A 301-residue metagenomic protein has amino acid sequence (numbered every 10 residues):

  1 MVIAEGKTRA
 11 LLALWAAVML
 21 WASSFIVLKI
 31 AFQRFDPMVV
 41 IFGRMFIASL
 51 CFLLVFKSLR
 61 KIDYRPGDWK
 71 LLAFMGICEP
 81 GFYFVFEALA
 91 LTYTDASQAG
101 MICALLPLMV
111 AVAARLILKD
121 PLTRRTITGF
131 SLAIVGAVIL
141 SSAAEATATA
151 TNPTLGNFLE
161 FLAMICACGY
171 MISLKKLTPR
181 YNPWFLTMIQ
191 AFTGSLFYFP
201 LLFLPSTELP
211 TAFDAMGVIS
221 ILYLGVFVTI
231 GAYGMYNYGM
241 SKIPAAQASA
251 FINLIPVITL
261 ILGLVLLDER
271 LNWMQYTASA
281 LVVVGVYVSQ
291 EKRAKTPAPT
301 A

Functional and structural regions predicted by a protein language model:
M1-V39, T149-K176, W184, L262 (+1 more regions): Glycine-/small-residue-enriched transmembrane alpha-helix faces in small-molecule transporters and effluxers
G6-L11, R34-M38, F42, Y64-K70 (+3 more regions): Juxtamembrane helix-entry segments on the extracytoplasmic side of multipass membrane proteins
W15-S23, V27, V55, A73-Y93 (+7 more regions): Hydrophobic alpha-helical transmembrane segments of multi-pass membrane transport proteins, especially secondary
A22, F46-L50, I134, C168 (+3 more regions): Small-residue-rich packing faces within the transmembrane alpha-helices of Major Facilitator Superfamily
A31, V40, R44, A90 (+9 more regions): Hydrophobic/aromatic residues within transmembrane alpha-helices of multi-pass small-molecule transporters
C51-D63, L106-S131, V135, V257-T277: C-terminal transmembrane-helix exit sites in multi-pass transporters
F52, A73, L122-A144, Y198 (+3 more regions): Hydrophobic transmembrane alpha-helices of multi-pass small-molecule transport proteins
G67-G76, L122-I134, N157, Y181-Q190: Cytoplasmic-side transmembrane-helix entry/capping segments in multi-pass membrane proteins
